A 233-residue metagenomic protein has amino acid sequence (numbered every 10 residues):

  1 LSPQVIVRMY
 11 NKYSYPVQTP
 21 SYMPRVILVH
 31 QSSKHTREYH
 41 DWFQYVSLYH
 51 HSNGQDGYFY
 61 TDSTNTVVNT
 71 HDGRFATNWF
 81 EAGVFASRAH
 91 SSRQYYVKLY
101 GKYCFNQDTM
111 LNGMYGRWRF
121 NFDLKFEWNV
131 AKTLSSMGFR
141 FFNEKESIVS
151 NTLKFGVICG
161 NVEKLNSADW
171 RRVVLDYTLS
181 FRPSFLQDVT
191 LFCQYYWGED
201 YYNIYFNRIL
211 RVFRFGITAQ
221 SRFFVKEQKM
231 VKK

Functional and structural regions predicted by a protein language model:
L1-D169, Y195-W197, R208-I209, K233: Outer-membrane pore/translocation modules
A168-K233: Predominantly the C-terminal beta-signal and adjacent terminal strand-loop region of outer-membrane beta-barrel
